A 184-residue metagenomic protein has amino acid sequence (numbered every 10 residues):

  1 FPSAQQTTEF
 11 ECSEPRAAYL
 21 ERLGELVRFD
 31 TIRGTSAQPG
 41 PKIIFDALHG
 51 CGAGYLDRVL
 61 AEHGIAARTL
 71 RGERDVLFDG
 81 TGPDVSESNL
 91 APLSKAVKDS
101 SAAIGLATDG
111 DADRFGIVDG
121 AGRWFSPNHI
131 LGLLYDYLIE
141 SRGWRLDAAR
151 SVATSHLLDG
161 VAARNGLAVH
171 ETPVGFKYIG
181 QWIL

Functional and structural regions predicted by a protein language model:
F1-L20, G120-L184: Proline/glycine-rich low-complexity loops and linkers
F1-S100: Gly/Ser/Thr-enriched, mixed-charge loops and adjacent short helices that form phosphate/oxyanion-binding elements
A47-G54, N89-S94, F115-I117, L138 (+1 more regions): Short, mixed-charge, low-aromatic patches
G54-V59, D79-G82, F115-G120, L158-R164 (+1 more regions): Short acidic, glycine/serine/threonine-rich loops at helix termini
G64, G72, V118-D119, A168: A generic, residue-level signal for flexible/boundary positions that often mark functional hotspots
S100-A102, R145: Short, high-confidence coil segments that cap the C-terminus of an alpha-helix and link into the following beta-strand
L106: Short, surface-exposed polybasic-aromatic patches that bind anionic ligands, especially phosphate groups
